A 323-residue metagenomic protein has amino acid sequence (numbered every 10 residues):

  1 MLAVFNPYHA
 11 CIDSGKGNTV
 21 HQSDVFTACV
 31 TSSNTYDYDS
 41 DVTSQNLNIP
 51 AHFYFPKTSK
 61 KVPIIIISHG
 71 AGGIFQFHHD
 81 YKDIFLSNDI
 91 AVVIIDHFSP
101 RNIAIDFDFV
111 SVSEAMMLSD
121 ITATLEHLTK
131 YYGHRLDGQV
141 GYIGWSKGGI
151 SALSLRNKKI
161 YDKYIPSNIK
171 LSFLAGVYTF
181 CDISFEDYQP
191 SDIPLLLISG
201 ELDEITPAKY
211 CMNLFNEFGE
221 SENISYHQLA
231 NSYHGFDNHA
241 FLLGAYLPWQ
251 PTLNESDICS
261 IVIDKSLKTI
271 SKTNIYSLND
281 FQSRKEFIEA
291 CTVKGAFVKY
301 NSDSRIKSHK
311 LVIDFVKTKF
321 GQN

Functional and structural regions predicted by a protein language model:
F5-S59: N-terminal cap/lid segment of alpha/beta-hydrolase-fold proteins
V62, S68-G73, E201: Active-site glycine-rich loops that stabilize anionic/oxyanionic intermediates across multiple enzyme folds
Q76-I95, S99: Short amphipathic alpha-helix adjacent to the substrate-entry channel of hydrolases
F77, V110-Y132, S154: Alpha/beta-hydrolase active-site loop
D80, T206-E217, F241: Short alpha-helix in the alpha/beta-hydrolase fold that links the catalytic acid
G133-S146: Alpha/beta-hydrolase fold nucleophile elbow
L196-S199, D203: Short beta-strand/loop motif that positions the catalytic acidic residue of the alpha/beta-hydrolase fold
N223-N323: C-terminal catalytic histidine-bearing segment of alpha/beta-hydrolase fold enzymes
